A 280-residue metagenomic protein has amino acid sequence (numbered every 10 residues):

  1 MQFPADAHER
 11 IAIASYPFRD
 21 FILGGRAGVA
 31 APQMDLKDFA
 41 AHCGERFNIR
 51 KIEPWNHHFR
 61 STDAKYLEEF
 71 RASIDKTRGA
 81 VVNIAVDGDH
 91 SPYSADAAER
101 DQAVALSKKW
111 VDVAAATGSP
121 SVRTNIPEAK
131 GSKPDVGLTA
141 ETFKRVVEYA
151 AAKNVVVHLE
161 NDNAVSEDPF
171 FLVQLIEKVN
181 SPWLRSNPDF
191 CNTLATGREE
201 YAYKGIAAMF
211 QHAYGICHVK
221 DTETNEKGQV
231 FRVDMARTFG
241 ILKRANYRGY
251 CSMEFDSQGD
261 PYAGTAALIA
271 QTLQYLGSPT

Functional and structural regions predicted by a protein language model:
M1-A116, P134, K144, A151 (+6 more regions): N-terminal pre-domain/capping segments
I13, V81-N83, R123, L159 (+2 more regions): Hydrophobic residues in well-ordered beta-strands that form the structural core
G24, S94, K133-D135, P169-F170 (+3 more regions): Short, well-ordered secondary-structure micro-motifs
K51, S121, I216, G249-Y250: Residues at the N-termini of beta-strands
K51-I52, A140, K144-I241: Acidic/histidine-rich catalytic cores of soluble enzymes
G79, V155, A245-G249: A short helix->loop->beta-strand "cap" motif at the edges of active sites that frequently abuts
W110-P134, K153-S166, S252-M253: Active-site groove signature of glycoside hydrolases
Y250-Q258: Short acidic/histidine-rich active-site segments
